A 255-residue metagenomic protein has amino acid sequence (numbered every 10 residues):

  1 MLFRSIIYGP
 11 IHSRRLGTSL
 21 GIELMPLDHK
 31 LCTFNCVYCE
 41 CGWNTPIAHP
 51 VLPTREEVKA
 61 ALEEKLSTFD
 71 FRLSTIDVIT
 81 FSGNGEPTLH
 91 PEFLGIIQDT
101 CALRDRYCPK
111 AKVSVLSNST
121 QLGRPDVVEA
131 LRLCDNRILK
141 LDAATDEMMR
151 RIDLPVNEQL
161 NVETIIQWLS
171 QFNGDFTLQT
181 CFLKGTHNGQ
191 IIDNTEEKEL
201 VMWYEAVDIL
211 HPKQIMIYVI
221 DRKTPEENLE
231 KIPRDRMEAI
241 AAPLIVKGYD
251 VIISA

Functional and structural regions predicted by a protein language model:
S5-Y8: Short structured motifs
R15-A60: Canonical Radical SAM [4Fe-4S] cluster-binding loop centered on the CxxxCxxC motif and its immediate flanking residues
L24, F81-G83, T180, V219: Short glycine-centered, acidic/aromatic-flanked micro-motifs in structured strand/loop junctions that mark active-site
G42-V78, E92-G95: Conserved alpha-helical substructure of the radical SAM core
T80-E86, N118: Glycine-rich beta-strand-to-loop/alpha-helix junction loops that act as flexible
L89-Y218, K223-E230: Conserved AdoMet/S-adenosylmethionine-binding subsite of the radical SAM
P233-A255: Binuclear metal-ion centers of metallo-dependent hydrolases, dominated by the metallo-beta-lactamase
